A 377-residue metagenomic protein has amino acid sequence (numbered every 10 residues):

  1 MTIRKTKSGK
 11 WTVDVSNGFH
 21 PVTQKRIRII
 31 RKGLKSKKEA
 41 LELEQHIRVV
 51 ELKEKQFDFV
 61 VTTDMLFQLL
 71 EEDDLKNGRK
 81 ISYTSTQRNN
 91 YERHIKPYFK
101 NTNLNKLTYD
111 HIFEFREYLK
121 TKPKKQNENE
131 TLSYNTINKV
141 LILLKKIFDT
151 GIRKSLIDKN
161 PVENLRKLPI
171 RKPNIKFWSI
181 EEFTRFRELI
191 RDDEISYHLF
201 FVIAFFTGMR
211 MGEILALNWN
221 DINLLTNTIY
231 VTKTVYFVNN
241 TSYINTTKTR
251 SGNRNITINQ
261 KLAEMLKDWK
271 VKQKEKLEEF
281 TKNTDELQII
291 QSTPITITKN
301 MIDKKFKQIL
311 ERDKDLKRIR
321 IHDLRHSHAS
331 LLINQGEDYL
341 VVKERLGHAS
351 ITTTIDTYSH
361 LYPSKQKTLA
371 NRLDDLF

Functional and structural regions predicted by a protein language model:
M1-K5: Short amphipathic beta-strand and strand-loop transition segments with alternating hydrophobic
K7-T12, N17-F113, V271-T284, I295: N-terminal DNA-binding module of tyrosine recombinases/phage integrases
D14-S16, L217-V271: Conserved tyrosine-mediated DNA breakage-rejoining catalytic core shared by Y-recombinases
E72-D158, K172, T296-M301, K317-D323: N-terminal core-binding DNA-recognition domain of tyrosine site-specific recombinases/integrases
F115, R185-L189, N240-N245, D356 (+1 more regions): DNA/chromatin major-groove-contacting recognition/catalytic segments
Q126, E188-Y197, T207, I256 (+4 more regions): Short, basic (Lys/Arg/His-rich) helix/loop patches that form interaction surfaces in the mid-to-C-terminal regions
E130-Y134, N138, R153, I157-K159 (+5 more regions): Basic, Lys/Arg- and aromatic-enriched nucleic-acid-binding interface segment
E163-N164, T226-V231, R320, L331 (+2 more regions): Short functional hotspots where side chains directly engage DNA or cofactors
